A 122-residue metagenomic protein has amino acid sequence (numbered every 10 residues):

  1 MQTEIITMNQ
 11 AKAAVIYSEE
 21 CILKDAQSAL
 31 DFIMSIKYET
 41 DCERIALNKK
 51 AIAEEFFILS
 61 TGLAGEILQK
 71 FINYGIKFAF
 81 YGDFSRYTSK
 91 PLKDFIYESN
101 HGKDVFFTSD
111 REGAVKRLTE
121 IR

Functional and structural regions predicted by a protein language model:
Q2-R122: Amphipathic, Lys/Arg-enriched alpha-helical "gate/interface" segment within cytosolic domains that mediates
